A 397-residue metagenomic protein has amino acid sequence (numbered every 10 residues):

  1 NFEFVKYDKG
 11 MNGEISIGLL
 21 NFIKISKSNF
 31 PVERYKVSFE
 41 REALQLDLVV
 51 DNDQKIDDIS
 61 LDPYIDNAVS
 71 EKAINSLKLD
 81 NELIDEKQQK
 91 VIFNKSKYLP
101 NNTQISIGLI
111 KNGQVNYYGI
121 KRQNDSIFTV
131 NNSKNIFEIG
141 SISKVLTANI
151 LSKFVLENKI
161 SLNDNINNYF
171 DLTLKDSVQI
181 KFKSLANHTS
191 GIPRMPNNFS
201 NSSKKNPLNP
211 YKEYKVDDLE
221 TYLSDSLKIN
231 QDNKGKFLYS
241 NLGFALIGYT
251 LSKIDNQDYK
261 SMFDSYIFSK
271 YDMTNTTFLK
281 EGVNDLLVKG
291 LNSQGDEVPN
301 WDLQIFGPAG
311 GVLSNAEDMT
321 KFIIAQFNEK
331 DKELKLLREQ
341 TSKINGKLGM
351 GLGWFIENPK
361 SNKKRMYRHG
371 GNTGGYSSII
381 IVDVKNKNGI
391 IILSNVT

Functional and structural regions predicted by a protein language model:
N1, Y64-V91, P359, K363-K364 (+1 more regions): Short, gly/Ser/Thr-rich active-site loops of penicillin-recognizing serine hydrolases
N1-S28: Short solvent-exposed beta->alpha transition segments
S26-S76: Exposed beta-sheet edge and beta->alpha loop/turn motif
E42-L44, P100-Q104, G374-Y376: Short, small/polar residue-rich loop motifs at catalytic or cofactor-binding pockets
L46, D57-L61, S378-V396: Short, well-ordered beta-strand elements
D80-F137, K159-S161, T221-S224: Short, conserved catalytic-motif segment at the N-terminal edge
L99-S106, I127-S184, I229-L242, G307-G310 (+1 more regions): Short active-site loop at a secondary-structure junction that contains or immediately precedes the catalytic residue(s)
S177-G374, S378: Short, surface-exposed loop or secondary-structure junction motifs that flank catalytic or metal-binding residues
